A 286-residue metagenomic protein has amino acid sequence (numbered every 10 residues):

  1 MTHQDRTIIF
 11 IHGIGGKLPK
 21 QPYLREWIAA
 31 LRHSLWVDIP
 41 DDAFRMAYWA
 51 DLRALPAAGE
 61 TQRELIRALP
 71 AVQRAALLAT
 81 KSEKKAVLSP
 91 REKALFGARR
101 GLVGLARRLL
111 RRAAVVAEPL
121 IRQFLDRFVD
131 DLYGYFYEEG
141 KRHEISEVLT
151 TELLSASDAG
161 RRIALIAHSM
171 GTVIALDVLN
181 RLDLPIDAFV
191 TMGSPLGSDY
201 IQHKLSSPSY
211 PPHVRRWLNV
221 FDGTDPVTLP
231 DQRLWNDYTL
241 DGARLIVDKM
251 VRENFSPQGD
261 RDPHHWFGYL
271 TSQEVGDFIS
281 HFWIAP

Functional and structural regions predicted by a protein language model:
M1-E60, F96-I166, M170-P286: Lipid deacylating catalytic domains
D42-L95: N-terminal accessory alpha/beta regions
